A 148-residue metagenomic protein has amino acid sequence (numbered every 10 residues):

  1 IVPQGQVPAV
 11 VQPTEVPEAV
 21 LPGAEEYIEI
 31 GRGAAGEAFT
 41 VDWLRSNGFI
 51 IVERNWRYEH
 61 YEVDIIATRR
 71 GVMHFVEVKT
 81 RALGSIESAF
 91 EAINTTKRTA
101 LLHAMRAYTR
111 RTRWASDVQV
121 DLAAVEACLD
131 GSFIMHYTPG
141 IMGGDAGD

Functional and structural regions predicted by a protein language model:
I1, G5, R111-D148: Domain-level recognition of nuclease-like catalytic cores that cleave nucleotide substrates
V2-R54: Acidic-basic catalytic patches of nuclease active cores, encompassing PD-(D/E)XK and other metal-cofactor nuclease
L44, V63-I86, T95, L101: Conserved catalytic cores of phosphodiester-cleaving nucleases, focusing on short active-site segments
I51-E53, F75, V120: Hydrophobic residues on conserved beta-strands that form the core of alpha/beta folds
W56-Y58, T80: Short, glycine/acidic-enriched loop or turn micro-motifs at the edges of active sites
Y58-Y61, G131: Short acidic/glycine-enriched loop/turn segments that link adjacent beta-strands
H60, M73-F75, D117, M135: Structural motif
I86-S116: Mid-chain, well-packed structural core segment of small domains
